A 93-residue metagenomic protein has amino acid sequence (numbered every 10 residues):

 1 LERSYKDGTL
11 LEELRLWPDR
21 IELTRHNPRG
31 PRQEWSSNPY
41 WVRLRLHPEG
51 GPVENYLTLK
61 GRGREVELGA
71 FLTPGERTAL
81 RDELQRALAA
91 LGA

Functional and structural regions predicted by a protein language model:
L1-T9: Alpha-helical transmembrane spans
G8-W35, V42-R43: Membrane-cytosol interface motif
W17, T24, R45-H47, K60 (+1 more regions): A structural detector for beta-sheet-dominated domains
R20, N27, P48-G50, G63 (+1 more regions): A broadly conserved detector of short glycine/acidic/proline-rich loop/turn motifs that flank catalytic sites and bind
E22, W35-S37, L80, A89: Short, surface-exposed, charged/polar-biased interaction segments
G30-N55, T78: Cytosolic, membrane-proximal regulatory domains of ion/volume homeostasis and mechanosensation machinery
E54-A93: A membrane-cytosol interface segment of integral membrane proteins
